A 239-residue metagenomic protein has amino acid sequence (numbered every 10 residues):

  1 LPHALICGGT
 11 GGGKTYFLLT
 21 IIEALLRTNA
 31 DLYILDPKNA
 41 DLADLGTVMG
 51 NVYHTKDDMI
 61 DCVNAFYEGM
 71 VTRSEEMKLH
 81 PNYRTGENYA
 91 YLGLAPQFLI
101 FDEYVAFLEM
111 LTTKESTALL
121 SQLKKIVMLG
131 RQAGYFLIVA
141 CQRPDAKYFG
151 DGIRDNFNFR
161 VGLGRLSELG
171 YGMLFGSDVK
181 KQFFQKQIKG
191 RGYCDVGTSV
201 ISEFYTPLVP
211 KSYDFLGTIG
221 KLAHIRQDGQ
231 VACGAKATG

Functional and structural regions predicted by a protein language model:
L1-K78, Q97-F98, V105-L166, F175 (+4 more regions): P-loop NTPase catalytic phosphate-binding loop
E75-P96: Short helix/loop segment immediately N-terminal to the Walker
K114, T238-G239: Intrinsic structural disorder
L166-T238: Conserved P-loop NTPase
